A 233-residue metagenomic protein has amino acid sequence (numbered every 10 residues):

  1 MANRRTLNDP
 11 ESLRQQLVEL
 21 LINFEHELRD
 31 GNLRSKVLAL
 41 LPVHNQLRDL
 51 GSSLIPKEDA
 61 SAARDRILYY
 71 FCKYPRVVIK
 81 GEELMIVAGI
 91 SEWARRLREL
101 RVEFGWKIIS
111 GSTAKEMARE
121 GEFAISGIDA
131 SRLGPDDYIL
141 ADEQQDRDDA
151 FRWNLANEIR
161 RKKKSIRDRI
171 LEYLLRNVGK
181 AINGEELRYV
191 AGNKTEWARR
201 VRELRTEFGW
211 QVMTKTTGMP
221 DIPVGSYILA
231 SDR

Functional and structural regions predicted by a protein language model:
A2-S61, W93-D148, N154-K164, T195-R233: DNA-binding patch around the recognition helix
K36-L40, R64-D65, N183-E186: Short low-complexity stretches enriched in small and charged residues
A62-V77, I166-K180: Short amphipathic alpha-helical interface segments
P75-V87, G179-V190: Short acidic, hydrophobic short linear motifs in intrinsically disordered regions
G89-I90, N193: Short beta->alpha junction loops/turns
D149, A156-G184, R188-V190: Helix-turn-helix/homeodomain-like alpha-helical modules used for DNA recognition and transcription-factor dimerization
